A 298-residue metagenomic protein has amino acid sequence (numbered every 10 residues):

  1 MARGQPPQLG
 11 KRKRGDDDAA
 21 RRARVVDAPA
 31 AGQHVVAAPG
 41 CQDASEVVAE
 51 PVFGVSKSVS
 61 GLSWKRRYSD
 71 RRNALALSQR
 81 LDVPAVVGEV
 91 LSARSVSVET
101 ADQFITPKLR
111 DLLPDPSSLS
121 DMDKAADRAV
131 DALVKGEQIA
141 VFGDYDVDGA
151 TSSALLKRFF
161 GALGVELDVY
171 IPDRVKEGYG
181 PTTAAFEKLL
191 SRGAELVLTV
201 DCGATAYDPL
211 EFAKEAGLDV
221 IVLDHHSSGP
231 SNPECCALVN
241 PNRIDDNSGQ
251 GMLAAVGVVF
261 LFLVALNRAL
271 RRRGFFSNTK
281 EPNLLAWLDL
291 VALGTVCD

Functional and structural regions predicted by a protein language model:
M1-G4, P29-A30, A38: A composition/secondary-structure signal for short, hydrophobic, low-basic-content segments with alpha-helix propensity
A2-R14, R21-R22, C41, S45-C297: Replace "Mg2+/Mn2+-dependent" with "divalent metal-dependent
D17-A19, A28, H34, D43: Alpha-helix boundary/capping motif
V25-V26, V35-V36, V47-V48: Hydrophobic alpha-helical signal/anchor motif
